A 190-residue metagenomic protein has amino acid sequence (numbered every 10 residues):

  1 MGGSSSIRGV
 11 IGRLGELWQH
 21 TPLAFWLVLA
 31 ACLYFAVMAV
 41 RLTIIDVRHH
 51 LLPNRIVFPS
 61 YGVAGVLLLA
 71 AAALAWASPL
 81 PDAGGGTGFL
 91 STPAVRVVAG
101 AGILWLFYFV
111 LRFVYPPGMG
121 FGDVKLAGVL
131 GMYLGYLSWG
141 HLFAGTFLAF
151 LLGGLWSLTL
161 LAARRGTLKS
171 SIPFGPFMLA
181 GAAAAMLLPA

Functional and structural regions predicted by a protein language model:
M1-L29: N-terminal transmembrane signal-anchor/hairpin module of polytopic inner-membrane proteins
L14, M186-A190: Juxtamembrane boundary at the C-terminal end of a transmembrane helix
T21-A31, P53-V57, F143, S171: Membrane-interface helix-boundary signature
L33-A36: N-terminal active-site beta-alpha-beta segment that forms phosphate/nucleotide-binding and substrate-recognition loops
M38-S157: Functional transmembrane core segments of multi-pass inner-membrane proteins
G65-L68, A183-L187: Aromatic-anchored segments of alpha-helical transmembrane domains
L158-A184: Interfacial loop-to-transmembrane junctions
